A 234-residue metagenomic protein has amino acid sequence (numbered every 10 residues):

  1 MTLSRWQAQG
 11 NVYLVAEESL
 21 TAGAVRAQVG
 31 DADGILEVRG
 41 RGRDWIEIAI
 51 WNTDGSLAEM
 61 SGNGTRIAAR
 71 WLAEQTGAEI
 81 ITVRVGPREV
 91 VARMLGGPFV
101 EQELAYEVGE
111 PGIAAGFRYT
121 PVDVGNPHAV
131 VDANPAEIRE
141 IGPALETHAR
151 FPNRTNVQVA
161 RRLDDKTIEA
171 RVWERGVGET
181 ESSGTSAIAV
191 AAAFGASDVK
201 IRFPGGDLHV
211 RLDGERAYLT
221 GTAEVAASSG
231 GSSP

Functional and structural regions predicted by a protein language model:
M1-P98, V130-P234: A glycine-rich beta-to-alpha transition motif near the start of alpha/beta enzyme domains, typified by
G86-G112, V122: Extended Lys/Arg-rich, glycine-bearing segments that form polyanion-binding/interaction patches within enzyme domains
A105-R118, I138-P143: Active-site glycine-rich loop that binds ribose-phosphate moieties when present
P111-T120, S228-P234: Extended Gly/Ser/Thr-rich low-complexity repeat segments, especially those forming or decorating extracellular
A115-I138: Internal active-site segments that recognize and position negatively charged phosphoryl groups and nucleotide moieties
